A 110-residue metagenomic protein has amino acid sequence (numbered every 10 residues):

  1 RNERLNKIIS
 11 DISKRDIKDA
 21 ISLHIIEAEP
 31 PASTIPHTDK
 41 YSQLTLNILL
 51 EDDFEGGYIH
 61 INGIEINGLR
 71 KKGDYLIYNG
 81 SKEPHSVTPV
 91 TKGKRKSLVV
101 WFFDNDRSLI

Functional and structural regions predicted by a protein language model:
R1-Y75, K82-I110: Fe(II)/2-oxoglutarate oxygenase catalytic core
